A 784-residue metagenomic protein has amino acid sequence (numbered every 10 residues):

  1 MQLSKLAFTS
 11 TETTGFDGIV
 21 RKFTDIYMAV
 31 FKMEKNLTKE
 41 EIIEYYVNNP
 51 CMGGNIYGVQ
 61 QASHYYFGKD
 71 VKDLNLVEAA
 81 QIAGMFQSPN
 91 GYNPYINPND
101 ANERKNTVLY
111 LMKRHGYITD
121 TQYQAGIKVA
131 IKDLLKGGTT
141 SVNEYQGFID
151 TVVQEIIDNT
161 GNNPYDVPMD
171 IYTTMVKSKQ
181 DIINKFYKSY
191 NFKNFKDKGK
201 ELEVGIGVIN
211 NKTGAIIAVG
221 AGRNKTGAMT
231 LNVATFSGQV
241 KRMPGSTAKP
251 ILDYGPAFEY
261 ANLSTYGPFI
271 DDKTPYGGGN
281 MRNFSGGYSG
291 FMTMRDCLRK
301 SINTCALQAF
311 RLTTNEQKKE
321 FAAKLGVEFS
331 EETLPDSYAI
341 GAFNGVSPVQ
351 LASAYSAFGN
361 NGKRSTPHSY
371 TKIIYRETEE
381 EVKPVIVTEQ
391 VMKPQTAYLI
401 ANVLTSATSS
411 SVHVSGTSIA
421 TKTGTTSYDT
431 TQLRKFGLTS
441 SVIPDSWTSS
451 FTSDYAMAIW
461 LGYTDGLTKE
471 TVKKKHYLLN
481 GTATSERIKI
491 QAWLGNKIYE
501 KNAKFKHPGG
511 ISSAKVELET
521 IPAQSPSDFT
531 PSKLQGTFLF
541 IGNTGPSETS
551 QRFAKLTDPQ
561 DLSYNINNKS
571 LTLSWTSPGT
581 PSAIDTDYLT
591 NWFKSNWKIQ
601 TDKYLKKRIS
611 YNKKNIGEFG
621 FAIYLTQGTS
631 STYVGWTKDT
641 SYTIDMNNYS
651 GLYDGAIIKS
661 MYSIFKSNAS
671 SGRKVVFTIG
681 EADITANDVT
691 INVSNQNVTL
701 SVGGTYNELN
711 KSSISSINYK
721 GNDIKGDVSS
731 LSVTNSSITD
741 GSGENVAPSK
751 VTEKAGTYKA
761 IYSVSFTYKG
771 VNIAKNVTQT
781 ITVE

Functional and structural regions predicted by a protein language model:
M1-I118, N224-G227, S301, R311-L312: Peptidoglycan glycan-strand catalytic modules in the bacterial/periplasmic cell-wall system
M1-T13, T139-S141, L263-K318, P335 (+1 more regions): Conserved catalytic neighborhood of penicillin-recognizing serine enzymes
I42, M112, I183, G214 (+6 more regions): Active-site SXXK
Y57-Q60, D120-Q122, F258-G277, N315-E320 (+2 more regions): Short, well-structured active-site flanking segments
T119-T173, K179-L202: Non-catalytic structural connector segments
T173-K196, V208, V219-A221, G227-V240 (+2 more regions): A penicillin-recognizing enzyme superfamily signal
T423-N710: Soluble, non-transmembrane domains of envelope/secretory-pathway proteins that act on or interact with carbohydrate
N722-Y768, I773-Q779: Serine/threonine-rich, repeat-prone extracellular segments and beta-strand-based repeat modules of secreted/surface
